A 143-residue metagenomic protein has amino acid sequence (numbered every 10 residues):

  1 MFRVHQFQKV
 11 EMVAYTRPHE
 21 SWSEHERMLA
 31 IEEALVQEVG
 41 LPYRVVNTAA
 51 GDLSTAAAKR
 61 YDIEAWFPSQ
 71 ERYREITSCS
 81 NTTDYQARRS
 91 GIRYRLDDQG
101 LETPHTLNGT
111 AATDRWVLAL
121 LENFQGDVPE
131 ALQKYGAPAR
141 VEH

Functional and structural regions predicted by a protein language model:
M1-H143: TRNA-recognition modules of translation machinery and tRNA-sensing kinases, especially anticodon-binding
